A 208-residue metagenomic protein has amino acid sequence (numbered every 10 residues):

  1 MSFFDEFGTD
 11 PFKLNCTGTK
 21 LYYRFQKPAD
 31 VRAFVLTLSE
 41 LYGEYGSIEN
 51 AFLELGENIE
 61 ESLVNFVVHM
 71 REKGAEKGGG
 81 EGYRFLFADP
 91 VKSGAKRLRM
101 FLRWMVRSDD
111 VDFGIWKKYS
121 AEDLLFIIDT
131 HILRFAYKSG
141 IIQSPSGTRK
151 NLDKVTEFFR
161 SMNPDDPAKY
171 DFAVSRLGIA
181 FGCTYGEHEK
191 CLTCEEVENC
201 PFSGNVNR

Functional and structural regions predicted by a protein language model:
M1-R208: HhH-family (HhH-GPD) DNA N-glycosylase catalytic core used in base-excision repair
